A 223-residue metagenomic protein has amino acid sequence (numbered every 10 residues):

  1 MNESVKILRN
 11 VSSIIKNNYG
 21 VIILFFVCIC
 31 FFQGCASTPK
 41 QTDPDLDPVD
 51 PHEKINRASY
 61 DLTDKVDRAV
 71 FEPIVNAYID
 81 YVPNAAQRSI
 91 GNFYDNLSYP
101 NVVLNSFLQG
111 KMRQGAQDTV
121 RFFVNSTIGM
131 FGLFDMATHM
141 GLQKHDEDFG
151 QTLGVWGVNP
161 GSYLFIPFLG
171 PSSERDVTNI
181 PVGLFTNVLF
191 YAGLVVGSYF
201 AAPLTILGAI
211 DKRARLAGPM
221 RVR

Functional and structural regions predicted by a protein language model:
E3-I22: Bacterial N-terminal signal peptides that target proteins for export
V5, R9, F26-Q33, F123: Compositionally biased, low-structure terminal segments
I14, A58, A77, T152 (+1 more regions): Residues that form generic nucleotide/phosphate-binding pockets
F25-F26, F31-M112, G183, A201-R223: N-terminal targeting leaders of membrane proteins
D43-L46, Q151, W156-R223: A structured, mid-to-C-terminal "fold-capping" secondary-structure block
N96-E174: Mid-length scaffold segments of soluble, non-membrane domains
